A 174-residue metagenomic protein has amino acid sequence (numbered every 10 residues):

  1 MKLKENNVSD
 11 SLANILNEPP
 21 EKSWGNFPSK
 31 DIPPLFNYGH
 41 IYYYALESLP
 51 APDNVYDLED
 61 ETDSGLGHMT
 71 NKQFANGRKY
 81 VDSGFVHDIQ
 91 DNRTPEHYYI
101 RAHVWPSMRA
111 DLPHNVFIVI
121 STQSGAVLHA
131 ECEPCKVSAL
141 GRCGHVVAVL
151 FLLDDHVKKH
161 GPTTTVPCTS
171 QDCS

Functional and structural regions predicted by a protein language model:
M1-S174: Long, low-complexity, compositionally biased intrinsically disordered regions
